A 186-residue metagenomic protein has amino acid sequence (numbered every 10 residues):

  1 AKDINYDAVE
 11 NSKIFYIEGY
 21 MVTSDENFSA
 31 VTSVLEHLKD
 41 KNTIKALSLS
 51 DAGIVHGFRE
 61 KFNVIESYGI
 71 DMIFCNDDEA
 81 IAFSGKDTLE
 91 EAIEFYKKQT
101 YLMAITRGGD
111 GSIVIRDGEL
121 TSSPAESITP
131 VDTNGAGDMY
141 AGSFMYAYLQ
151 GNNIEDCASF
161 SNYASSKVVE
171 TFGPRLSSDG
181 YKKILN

Functional and structural regions predicted by a protein language model:
A1, D51-I54, S67, L176-L185: General structural signal for secondary-structure boundaries
A1, Y6, N11, V22-S24 (+4 more regions): Generic structural "secondary-structure junction" signal
A1-G19, D40-T43, I184-N186: Conserved N-terminal subdomain of the carbohydrate kinase-like
K2, D7, A52, N152 (+1 more regions): Flexible, active-site-adjacent loop/turn segments at secondary-structure boundaries
A8-E10, E66-S67, K97: A short, aliphatic-rich alpha-helical micro-motif
I14-E91, D110-S112: Conserved beta-alpha-beta core of the PfkB/ribokinase-like small-molecule kinase fold
H37, R59-E60, G85-N186: Conserved phosphate-binding/catalytic region of the ribokinase-like
